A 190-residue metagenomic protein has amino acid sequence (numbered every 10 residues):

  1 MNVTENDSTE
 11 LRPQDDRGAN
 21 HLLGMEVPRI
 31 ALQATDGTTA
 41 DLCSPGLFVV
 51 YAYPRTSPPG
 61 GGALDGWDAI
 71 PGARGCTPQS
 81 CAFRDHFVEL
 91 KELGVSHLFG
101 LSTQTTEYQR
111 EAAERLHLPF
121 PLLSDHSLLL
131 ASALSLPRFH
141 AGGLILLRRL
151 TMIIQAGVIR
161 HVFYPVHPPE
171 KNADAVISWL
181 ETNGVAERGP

Functional and structural regions predicted by a protein language model:
M1-P190: Chalcogenol-based redox active-site neighborhoods
